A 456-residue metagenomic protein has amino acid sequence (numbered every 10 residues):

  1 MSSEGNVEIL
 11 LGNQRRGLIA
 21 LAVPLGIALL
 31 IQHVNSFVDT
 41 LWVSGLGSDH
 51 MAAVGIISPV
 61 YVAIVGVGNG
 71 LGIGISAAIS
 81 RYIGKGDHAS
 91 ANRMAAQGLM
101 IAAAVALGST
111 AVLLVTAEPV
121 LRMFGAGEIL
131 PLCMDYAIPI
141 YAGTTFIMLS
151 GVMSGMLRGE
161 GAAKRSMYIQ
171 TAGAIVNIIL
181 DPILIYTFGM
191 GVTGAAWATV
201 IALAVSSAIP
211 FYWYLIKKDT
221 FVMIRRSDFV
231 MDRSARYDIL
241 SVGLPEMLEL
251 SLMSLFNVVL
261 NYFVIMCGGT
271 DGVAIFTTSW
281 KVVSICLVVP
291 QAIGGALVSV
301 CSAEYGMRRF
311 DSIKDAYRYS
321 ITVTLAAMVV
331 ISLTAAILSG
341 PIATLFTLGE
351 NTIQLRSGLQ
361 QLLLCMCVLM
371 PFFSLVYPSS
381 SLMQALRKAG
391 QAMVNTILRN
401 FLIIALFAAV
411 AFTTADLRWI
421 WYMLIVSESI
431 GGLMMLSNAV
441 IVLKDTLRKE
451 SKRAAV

Functional and structural regions predicted by a protein language model:
M1-A22, I79-T145, T187-G243, C301-L369 (+1 more regions): Short alpha-helical transmembrane segments in multi-pass integral membrane proteins
A20-D39, P139, G173, A202-S206 (+2 more regions): Transmembrane helical elements of multi-pass membrane transporters/channels
V23, I27, I57-V60, M100-A104 (+14 more regions): Hydrophobic residues within alpha-helical transmembrane segments of multi-pass solute transporters/permease subunits
L30, V34-A52, L121-G127, I183-M190 (+6 more regions): Helix-terminus/linker motif at the lipid-water interface of multi-pass membrane proteins
V43-V62, E128-D135, V192-T193, A235-V242 (+4 more regions): Interfacial/gating helices of multi-pass transporter permease domains
M51-A111, I147-S166, V273-S339, F373-A392: Small-residue-rich hydrophobic transmembrane alpha-helices
A63-G66, T110, N177-P182, S206-F211 (+4 more regions): Hydrophobic transmembrane alpha-helices of multi-pass small-molecule transporters
G72, I140-R158, S166-A174, A195-P210 (+4 more regions): Short runs within selected transmembrane alpha-helices of multi-pass transporters and secretion channels
